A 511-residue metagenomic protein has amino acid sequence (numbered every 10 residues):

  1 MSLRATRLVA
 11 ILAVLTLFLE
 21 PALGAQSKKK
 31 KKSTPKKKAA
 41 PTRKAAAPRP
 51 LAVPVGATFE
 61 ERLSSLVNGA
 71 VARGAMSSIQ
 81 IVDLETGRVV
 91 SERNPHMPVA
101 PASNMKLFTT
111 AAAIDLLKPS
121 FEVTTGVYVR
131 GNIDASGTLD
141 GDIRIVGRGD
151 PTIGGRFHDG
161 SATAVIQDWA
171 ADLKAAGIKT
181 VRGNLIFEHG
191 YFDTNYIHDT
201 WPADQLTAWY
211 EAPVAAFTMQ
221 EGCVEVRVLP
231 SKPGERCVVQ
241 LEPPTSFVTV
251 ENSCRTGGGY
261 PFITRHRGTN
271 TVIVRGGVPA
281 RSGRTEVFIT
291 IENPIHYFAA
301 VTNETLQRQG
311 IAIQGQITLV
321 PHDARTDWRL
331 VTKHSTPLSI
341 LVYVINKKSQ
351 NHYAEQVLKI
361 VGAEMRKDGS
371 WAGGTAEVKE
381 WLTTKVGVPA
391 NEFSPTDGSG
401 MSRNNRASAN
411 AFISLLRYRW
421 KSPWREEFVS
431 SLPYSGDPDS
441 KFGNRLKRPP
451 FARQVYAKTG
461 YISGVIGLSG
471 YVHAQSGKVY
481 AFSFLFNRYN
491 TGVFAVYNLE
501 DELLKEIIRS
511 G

Functional and structural regions predicted by a protein language model:
M1-Q26: N-terminal export/membrane-targeting signals
Q26-A70, D115-A390, Q475-S476, E506-S510: Conserved serine DD-peptidase/penicillin-binding transpeptidase domain and beta-lactam-recognizing active-site
G69-E92, T318: A short, well-structured edge-of-sheet supersecondary motif
M76, V90-E92, A164, K348 (+1 more regions): Small-residue-rich helix-loop
G87, K106-A113, L185, F217 (+6 more regions): Residue-level preference for non-acidic, small/hydrophobic
E92-A112: Short active-site loop at a secondary-structure junction that contains or immediately precedes the catalytic residue(s)
R93-V99, F288-I289, S399-S402: A short glycine/serine-rich beta->alpha loop
